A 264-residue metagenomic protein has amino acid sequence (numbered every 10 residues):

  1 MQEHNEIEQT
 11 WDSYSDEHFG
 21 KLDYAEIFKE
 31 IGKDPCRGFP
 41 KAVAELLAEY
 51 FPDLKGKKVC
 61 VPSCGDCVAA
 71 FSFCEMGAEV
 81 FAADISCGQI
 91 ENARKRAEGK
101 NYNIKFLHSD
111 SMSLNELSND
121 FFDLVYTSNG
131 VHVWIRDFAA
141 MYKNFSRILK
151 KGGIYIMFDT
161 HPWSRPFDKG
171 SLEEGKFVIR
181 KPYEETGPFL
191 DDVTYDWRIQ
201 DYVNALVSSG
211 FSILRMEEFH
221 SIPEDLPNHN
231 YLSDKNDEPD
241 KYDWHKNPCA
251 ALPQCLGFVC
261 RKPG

Functional and structural regions predicted by a protein language model:
M1-K55, V68: Conserved class I S-adenosyl-L-methionine
K58-S113: Class I SAM-dependent methyltransferase SAM/SAH-binding core
M112-L124: A short acidic, Gly/Pro-enriched loop at the edge of an enzyme's catalytic core that lines a small-molecule cofactor
D123-A139: A short SAM/SAH-binding and catalytic strip from SAM-dependent methyltransferases
A139-I154: A short glycine-rich, Lys/Arg-flanked "PGG" loop and its adjoining helix->strand segment in the class I
I154-E185: Conserved class I S-adenosyl-L-methionine
D192-M216: Short alpha-helix
S209-S212, K235, P239, K246-G264: Core SAM-dependent methyltransferase catalytic element
